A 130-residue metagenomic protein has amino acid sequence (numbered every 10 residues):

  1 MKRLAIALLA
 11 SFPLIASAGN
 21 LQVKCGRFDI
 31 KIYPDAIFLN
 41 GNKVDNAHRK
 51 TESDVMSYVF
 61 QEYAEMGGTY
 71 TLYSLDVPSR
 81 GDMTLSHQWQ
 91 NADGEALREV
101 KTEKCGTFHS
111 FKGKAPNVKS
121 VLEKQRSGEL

Functional and structural regions predicted by a protein language model:
M1-L4: Positively charged n-region of N-terminal signal peptides that target proteins for export
A7-A18: Hydrophobic h-region of N-terminal signal peptides that target proteins for export in Gram-negative bacteria
A18-G19, R98: Residue-level signal for mature regions of secreted extracellular proteins and peptides
G19-K43, A64-R80: Short, solvent-exposed loop/hinge segments that bridge or flank secondary-structure elements
R27-S53, M83-E95: N-terminal glycine/threonine-rich, aromatic-flanked beta-hairpin/loop signature
E52-M56, A64, K114-L122: Generic detector of solvent-exposed, compositionally biased contiguous segments
V55-E103: Mid-chain, structured segments of secreted extracytoplasmic proteins
L97-L130: C-terminal partner/receptor-binding element of secreted or periplasmic proteins
